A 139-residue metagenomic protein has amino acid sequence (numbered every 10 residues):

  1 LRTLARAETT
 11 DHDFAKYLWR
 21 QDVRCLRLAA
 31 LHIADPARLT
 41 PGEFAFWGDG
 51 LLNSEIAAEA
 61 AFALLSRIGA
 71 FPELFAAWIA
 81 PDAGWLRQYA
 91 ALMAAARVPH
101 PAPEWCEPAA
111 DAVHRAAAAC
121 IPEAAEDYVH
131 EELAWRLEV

Functional and structural regions predicted by a protein language model:
L1-V139: Alpha-helical scaffold domains
